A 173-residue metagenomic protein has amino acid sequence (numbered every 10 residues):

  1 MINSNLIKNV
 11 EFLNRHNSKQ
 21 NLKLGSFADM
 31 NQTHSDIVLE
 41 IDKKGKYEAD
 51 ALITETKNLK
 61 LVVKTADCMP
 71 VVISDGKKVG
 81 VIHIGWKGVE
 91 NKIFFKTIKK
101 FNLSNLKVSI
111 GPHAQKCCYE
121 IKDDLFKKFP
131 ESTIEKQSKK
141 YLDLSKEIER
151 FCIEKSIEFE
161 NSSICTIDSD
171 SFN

Functional and structural regions predicted by a protein language model:
M1-N173: Active-site microenvironment for binding and transforming phosphate-containing groups
